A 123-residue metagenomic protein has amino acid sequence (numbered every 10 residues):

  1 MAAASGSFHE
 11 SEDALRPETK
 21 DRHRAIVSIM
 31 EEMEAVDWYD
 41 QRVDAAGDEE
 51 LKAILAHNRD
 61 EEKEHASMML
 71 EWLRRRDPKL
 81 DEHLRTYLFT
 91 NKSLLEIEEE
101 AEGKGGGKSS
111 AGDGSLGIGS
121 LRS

Functional and structural regions predicted by a protein language model:
A2-S123: Non-heme di-metal
